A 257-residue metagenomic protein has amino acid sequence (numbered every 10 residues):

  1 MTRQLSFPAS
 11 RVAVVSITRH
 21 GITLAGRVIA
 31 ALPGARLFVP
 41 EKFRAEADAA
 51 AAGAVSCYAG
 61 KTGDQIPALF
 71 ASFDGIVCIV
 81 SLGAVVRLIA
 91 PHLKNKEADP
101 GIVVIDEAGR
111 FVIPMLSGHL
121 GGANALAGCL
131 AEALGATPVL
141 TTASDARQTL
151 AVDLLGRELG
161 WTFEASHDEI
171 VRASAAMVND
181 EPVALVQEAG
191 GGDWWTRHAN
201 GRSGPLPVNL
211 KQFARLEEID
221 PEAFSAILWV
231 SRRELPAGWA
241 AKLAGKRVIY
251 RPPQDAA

Functional and structural regions predicted by a protein language model:
T2-S6: An N-terminal, well-structured beta->alpha segment
P8-V14: Extreme N-terminal starter segment of soluble prokaryotic enzymes
V15-G34, V39-A45, S56-G60, G75 (+3 more regions): Conserved mixed alpha/beta catalytic, RNA-binding, or beta-rich assembly cores of soluble enzyme, regulatory
E46-A50: Extracellular lectin-like interaction modules
G53-G83: Short, structured active-site "lid" loops
Q65-A68, E169-A173, E217: Conserved mixed alpha/beta core segments that line enzyme active sites in large multi-domain catalysts
